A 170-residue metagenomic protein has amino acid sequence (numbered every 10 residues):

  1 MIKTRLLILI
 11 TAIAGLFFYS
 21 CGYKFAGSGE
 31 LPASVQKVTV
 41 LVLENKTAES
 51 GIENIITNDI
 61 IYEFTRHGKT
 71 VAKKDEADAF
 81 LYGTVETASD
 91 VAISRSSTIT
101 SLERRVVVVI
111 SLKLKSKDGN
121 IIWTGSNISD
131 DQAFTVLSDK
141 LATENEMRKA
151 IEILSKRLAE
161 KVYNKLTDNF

Functional and structural regions predicted by a protein language model:
M1-I8: Bacterial N-terminal signal peptides that target proteins for export
I2, F18-Y62, R66-K69, K73 (+4 more regions): A structural "domain/chain start" motif
I8-S20: Bacterial N-terminal signal peptides
I10, G29, A72, I99-S101: Residues embedded in well-ordered secondary-structure elements
T47-N58, S101, R105, L141-R157: Soluble non-cytosolic domains of exported or imported proteins
H67-G68, F80-N127, D131-E144: Surface-exposed short loop/turn segments
S129-F170: A charged, solvent-exposed segment within the mature domains of Sec-exported extracytoplasmic proteins
